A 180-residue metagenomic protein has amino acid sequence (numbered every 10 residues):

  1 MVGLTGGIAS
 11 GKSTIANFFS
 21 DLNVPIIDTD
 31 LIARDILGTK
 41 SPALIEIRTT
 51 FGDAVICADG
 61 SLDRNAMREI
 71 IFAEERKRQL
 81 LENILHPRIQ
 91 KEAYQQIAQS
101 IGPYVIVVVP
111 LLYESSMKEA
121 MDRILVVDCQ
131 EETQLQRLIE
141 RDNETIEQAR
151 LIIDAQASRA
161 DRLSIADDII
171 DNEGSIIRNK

Functional and structural regions predicted by a protein language model:
M1-V24, T29-L31: Walker A (P-loop) phosphate-binding motif
G11, D30, L81, I106 (+2 more regions): Residue-level signal for inorganic ion chemistry
P25, L31, R123, D167-D168: Well-ordered beta-strand positions
L31-P103: ATP-dependent small-molecule kinase phosphotransfer cores that center on conserved nucleotide phosphate-binding segments
L31-R34, C129-E132, D154, I176: Short, acidic/turn-prone active-site loops that include or flank metal/cofactor- and phosphate-binding residues
L44, R48, E131-Q136, I146 (+1 more regions): An amphipathic alpha-helix signature
K91-A98, Y104-E140: ATP-dependent NMP and nucleoside kinases share a basic, alpha-helical "lid"
I101, E119-A120, E140-K180: Small-molecule kinase domains that catalyze NTP-dependent phosphoryl transfer to phosphate-bearing small molecules
